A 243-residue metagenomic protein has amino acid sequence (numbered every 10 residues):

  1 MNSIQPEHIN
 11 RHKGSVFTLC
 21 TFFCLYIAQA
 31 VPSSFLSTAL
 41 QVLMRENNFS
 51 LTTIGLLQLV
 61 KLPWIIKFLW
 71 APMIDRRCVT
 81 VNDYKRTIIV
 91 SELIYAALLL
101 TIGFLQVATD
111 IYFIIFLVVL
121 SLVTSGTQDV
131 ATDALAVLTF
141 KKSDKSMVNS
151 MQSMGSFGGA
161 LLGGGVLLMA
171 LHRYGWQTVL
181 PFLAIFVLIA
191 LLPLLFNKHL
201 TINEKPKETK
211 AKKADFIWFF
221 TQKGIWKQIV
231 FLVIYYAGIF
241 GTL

Functional and structural regions predicted by a protein language model:
N2-S15, H199-V230: Juxtamembrane intracellular "pre-TM" segments in multi-pass secondary transporters
Q5-W64, W226-K227, F231, Y236-L243: Helix-loop boundary and gating motifs at the non-cytosolic
W64-K67, S146-L171: Glycine-rich segments within core transmembrane alpha-helices of 12-TM secondary carriers
P72-R77, G103, A160-T178: Transmembrane alpha-helix termini and helix-breaking/packing motifs in multi-pass membrane transporters
D83-R86, M169-F186: A membrane-interface helix-boundary motif in multi-pass transporters
I89-A108: C-terminal ends and interior cores of transmembrane alpha-helices in multi-pass membrane transporters/permeases
V90-A96, T178-F196: Symmetry-related core transmembrane helices of the 12-TM Major Facilitator Superfamily/SLC fold
S121-G155: Cytoplasmic helix-loop-helix junction between adjacent transmembrane helices in 12-TM secondary transporters
